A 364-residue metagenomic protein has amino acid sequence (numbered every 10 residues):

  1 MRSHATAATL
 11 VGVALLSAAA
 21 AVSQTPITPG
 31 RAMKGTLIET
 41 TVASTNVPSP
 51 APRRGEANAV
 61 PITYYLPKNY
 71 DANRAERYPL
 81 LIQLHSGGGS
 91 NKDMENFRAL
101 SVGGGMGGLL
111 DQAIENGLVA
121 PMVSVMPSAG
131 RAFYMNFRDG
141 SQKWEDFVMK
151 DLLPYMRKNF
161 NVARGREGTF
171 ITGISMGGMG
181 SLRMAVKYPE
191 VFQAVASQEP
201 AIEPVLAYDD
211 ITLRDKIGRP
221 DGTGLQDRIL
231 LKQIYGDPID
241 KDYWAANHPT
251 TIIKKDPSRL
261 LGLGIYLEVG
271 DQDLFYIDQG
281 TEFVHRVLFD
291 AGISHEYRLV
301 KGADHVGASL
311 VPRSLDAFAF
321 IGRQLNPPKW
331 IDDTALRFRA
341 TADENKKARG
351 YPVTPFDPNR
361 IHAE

Functional and structural regions predicted by a protein language model:
M1-A5: Positively charged n-region of N-terminal signal peptides that target proteins for export
A8-A18: Bacterial N-terminal signal peptides
V22-E364: Non-catalytic cap/lid and distal C-terminal segments of serine-dependent acyl enzymes
